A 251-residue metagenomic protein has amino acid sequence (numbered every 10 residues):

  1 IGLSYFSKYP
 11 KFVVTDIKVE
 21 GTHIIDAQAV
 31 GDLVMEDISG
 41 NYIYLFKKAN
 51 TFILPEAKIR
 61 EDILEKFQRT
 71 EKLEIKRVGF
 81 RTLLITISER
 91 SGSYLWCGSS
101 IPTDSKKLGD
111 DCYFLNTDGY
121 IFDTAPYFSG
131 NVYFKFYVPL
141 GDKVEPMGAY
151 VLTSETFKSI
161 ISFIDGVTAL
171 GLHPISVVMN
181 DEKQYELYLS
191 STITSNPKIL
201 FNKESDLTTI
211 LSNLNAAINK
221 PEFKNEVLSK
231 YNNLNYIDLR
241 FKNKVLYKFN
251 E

Functional and structural regions predicted by a protein language model:
I1-K18, H23, A27-L33, N41-E251: Charged, solvent-exposed interaction patches on well-folded alpha/beta domains that mediate macromolecular contacts
